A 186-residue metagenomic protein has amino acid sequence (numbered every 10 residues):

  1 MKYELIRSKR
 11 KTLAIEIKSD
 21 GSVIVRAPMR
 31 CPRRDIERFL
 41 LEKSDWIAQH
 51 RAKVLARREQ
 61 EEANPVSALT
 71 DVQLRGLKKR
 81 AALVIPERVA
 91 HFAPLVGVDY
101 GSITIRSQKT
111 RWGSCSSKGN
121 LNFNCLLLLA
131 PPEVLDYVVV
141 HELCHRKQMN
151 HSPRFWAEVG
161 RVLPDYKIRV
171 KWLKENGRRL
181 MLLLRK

Functional and structural regions predicted by a protein language model:
M1-Y137, R146-K186: Active-site-proximal or metal-binding-adjacent scaffold patches in catalytic folds
E142: Walker B catalytic acidic pair
